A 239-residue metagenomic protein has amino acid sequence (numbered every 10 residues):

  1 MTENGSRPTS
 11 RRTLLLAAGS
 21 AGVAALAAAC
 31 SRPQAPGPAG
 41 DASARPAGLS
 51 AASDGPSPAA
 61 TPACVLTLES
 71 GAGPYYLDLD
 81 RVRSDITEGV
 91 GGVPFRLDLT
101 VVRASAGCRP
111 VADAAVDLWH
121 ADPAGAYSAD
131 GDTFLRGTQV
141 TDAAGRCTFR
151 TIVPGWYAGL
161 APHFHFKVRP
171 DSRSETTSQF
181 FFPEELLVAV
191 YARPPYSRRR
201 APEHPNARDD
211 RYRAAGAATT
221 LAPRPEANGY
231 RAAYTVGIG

Functional and structural regions predicted by a protein language model:
M1-T9, S20-A28, A35: N-terminal secretory signal peptides
V23, D41-A44, A52, L77 (+1 more regions): Intrinsically disordered, low-complexity, compositionally biased regions/tails
C30-P62: N-terminal low-complexity, Pro/Thr-rich disordered segments that flank secretion/membrane-targeting signals
A51-D209, A214, A233, G237-G239: Beta-strand-dominated extracellular/periplasmic modules and repeats in secreted or surface-exposed proteins
R211-P225: Low-complexity, intrinsically disordered Gly/Pro/Thr-rich segments
L221-G239: C-terminal, well-folded lobe of enzymatic/effector domains
